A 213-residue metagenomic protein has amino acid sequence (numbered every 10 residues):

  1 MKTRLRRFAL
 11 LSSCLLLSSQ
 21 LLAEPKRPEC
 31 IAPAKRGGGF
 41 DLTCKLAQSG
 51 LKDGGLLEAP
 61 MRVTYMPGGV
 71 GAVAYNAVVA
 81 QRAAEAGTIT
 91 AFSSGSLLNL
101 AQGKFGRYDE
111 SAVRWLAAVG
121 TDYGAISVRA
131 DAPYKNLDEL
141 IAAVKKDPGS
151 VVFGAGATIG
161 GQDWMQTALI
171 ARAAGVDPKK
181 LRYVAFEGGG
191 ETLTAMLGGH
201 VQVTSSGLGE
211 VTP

Functional and structural regions predicted by a protein language model:
K2-L10: Bacterial N-terminal signal peptides that target proteins for export
S18-Q20: N-terminal signal peptide c-region/cleavage motif recognized by signal peptidases
E24-E29, L51-E58, A77-T88, L100-A195: Hinge/capping helix and adjacent helix->loop/strand transition within the periplasmic-binding protein
E29-K45, P67-V70, G154-Q162: Extracytoplasmic "Venus flytrap"
R36, V70, G95-L98, A132-P133 (+2 more regions): Solvent-exposed loop/turn segments at secondary-structure junctions within structured extracellular/periplasmic domains
E58-N76: Early extracytoplasmic/lumenal segment of secretory-pathway proteins
A72-Y75, T192-L193, V211: Short, hydrophobic alpha-helical packing/hinge segments within bilobed ligand-binding/sensory domains
S94-K104, A168-G175, Q202-P213: A ligand-binding cleft/hinge motif common to bilobed small-molecule-binding domains
